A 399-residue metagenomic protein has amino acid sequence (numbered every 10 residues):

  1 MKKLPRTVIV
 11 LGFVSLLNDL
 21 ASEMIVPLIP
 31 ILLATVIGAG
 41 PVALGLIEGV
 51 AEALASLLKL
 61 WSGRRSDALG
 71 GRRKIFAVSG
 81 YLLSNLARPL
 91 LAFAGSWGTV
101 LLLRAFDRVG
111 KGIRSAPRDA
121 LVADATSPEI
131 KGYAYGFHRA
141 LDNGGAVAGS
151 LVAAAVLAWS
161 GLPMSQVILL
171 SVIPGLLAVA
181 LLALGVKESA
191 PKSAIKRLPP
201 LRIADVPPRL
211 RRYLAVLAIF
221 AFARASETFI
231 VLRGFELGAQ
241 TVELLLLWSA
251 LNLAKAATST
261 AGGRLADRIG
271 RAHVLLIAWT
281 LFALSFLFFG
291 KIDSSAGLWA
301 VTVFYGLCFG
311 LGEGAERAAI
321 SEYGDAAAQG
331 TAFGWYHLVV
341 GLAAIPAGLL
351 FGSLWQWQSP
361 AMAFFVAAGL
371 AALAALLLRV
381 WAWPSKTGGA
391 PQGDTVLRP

Functional and structural regions predicted by a protein language model:
M1-P5, E188-L217: Juxtamembrane intracellular "pre-TM" segments in multi-pass secondary transporters
K2-E52, R211-L247: Helix-loop boundary and gating motifs at the non-cytosolic
I31-V36, A148-I168, P346-M362: Transmembrane alpha-helix termini and helix-breaking/packing motifs in multi-pass membrane transporters
L46-R64, S249-A261: Central cavity-lining transmembrane alpha-helices of secondary-active solute carriers, predominantly the Major
L57-G95, A266-A272: Conserved MFS/SLC helix-loop-helix module at the cytosolic interface between two early adjacent transmembrane helices
I75-P89, V172, H273-F288, A368: Structural signature of the two symmetry-related core transmembrane helices
I113-T126, L311-G324: Intracellular juxtamembrane helix-capping segments at the cytosolic ends of symmetry-related transmembrane helices
V172-A194, A374-A382: C-terminal membrane-cytosol helix-exit motif in multi-pass small-molecule transporters
